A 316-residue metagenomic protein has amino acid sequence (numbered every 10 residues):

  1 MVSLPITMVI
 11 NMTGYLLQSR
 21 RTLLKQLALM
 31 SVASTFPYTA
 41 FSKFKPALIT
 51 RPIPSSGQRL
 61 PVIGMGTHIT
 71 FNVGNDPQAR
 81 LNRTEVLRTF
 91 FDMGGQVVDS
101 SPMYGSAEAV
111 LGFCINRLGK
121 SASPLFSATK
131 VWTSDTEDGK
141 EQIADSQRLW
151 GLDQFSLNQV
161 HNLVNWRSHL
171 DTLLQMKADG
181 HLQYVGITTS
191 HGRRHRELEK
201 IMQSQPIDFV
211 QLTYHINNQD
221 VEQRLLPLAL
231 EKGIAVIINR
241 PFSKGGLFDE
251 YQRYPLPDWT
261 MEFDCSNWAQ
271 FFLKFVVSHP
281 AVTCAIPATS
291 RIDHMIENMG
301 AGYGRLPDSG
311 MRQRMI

Functional and structural regions predicted by a protein language model:
I10-S31: N-terminal secretory signal peptides and thylakoid transit peptides that target proteins across membranes
M30-S34, I53, R224-I316: Structured C-terminal cap/extension of enzyme domains
T35-T67, N72-P77: C-terminal segment of N-terminal export signals and the immediately downstream linker at the start of the mature
I53, M65, V98, L111 (+7 more regions): Conserved, mostly hydrophobic/aromatic
H68-R80, K130-T136, E262: Active-site mouth loops of central-metabolism enzymes
G74, T133-D220, R224, L230-I237 (+1 more regions): Glycine/proline-rich, positively charged, aromatic-decorated active-site loop/lid region on the catalytic face
D99-C114: Glycine-rich, proline-tolerant flexible connector loops at the mouths of alpha/beta enzymes
G112-S127: Alpha-helix-loop-beta-strand connector modules within alpha/beta enzyme cores
